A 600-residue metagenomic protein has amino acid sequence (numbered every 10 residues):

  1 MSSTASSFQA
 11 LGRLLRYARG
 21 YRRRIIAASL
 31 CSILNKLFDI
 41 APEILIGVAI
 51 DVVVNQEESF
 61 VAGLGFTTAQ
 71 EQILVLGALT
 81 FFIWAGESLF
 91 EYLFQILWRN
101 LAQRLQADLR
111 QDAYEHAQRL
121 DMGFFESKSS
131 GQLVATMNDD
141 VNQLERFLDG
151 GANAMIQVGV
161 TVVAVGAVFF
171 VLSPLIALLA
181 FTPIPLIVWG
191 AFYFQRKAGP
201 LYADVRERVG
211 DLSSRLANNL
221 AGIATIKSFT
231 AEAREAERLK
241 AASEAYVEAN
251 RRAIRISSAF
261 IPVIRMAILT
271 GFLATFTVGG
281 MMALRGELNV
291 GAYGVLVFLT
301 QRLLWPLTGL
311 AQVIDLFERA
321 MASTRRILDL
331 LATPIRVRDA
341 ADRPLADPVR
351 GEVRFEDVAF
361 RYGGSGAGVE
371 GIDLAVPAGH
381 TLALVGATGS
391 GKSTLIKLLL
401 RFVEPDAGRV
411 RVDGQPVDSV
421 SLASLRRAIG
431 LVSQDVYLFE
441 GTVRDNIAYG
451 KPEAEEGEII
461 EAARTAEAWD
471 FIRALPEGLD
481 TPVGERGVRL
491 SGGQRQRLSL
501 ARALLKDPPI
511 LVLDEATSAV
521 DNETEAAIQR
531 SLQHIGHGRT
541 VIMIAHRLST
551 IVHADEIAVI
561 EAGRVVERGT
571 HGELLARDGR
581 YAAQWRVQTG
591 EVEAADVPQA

Functional and structural regions predicted by a protein language model:
S2-T4, Q103, R110-Q143, S214-R238 (+6 more regions): Short intracellular "coupling" helices and adjacent cytoplasmic loop segments at the cytosolic face of multi-pass
S7-R22, L133: A short amphipathic helical element positioned immediately N-terminal to and/or at the very start of a transmembrane
L15, R19-R23, M122-G123, D139-L148 (+9 more regions): An intracellular "coupling" helix at the cytosolic face of ABC transporter transmembrane type-1 domains
I25-L89, F170-L175, G286-V290: Transmembrane helix-loop-helix hairpins at lipid-water interfaces of multipass membrane proteins, especially the type-1
A27-L34, G150-D204, T275-L288, W305: Transmembrane helices of ABC transporter permease
I33-A41, F81-Y92, L144-F147, G151-V163 (+5 more regions): Hydrophobic alpha-helical transmembrane bundles that constitute the permease/transmembrane domains of multi-pass
A231, R255, F272, L303-L330: Cytosolic ends of transmembrane helices, especially the final helix of ABC transmembrane type-1 domains
D339, A346-A600: ABC-type nucleotide-binding domain
